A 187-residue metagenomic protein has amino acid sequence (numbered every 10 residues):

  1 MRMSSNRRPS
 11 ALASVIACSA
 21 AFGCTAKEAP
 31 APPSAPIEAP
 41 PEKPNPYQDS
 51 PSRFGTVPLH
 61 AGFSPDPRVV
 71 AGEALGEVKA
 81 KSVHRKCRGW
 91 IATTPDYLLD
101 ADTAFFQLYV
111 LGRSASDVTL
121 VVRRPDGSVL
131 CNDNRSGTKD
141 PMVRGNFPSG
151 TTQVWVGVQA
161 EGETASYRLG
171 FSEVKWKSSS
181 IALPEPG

Functional and structural regions predicted by a protein language model:
R2-A13: Bacterial N-terminal signal peptides that target proteins for export
A13-A21: Bacterial N-terminal signal peptides
T25-K27: Bacterial signal peptide processing site
P40-A80: Predominantly extracellular/luminal regions of secreted and cell-surface proteins, especially disulfide-bonded
K79-Q107: Non-catalytic, beta-strand-enriched accessory regions in extracellular/secretory proteins and membrane protein
L98-S114, L120-V121, T152-G157: Hydrophobic beta-strand segments within beta-rich accessory/binding domains
V121-G170, P186: Noncatalytic accessory or regulatory domains flanking protease catalytic cores in secreted, cell-surface, and selected
S172-S178, L183-E185: Intrinsically disordered, low-complexity, charge-dense segments enriched in Lys/Arg and Glu/Asp interspersed
